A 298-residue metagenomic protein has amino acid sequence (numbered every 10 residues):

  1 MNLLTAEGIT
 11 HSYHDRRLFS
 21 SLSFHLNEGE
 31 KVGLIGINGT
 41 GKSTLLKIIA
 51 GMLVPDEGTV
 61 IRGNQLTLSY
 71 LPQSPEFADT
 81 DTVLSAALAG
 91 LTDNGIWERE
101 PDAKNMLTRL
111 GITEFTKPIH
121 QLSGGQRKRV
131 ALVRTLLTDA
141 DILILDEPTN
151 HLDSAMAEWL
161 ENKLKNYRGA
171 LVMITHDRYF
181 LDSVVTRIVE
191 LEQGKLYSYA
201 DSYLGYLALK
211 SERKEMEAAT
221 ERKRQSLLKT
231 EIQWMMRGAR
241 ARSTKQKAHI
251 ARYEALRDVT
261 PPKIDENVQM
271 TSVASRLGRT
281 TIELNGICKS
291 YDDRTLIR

Functional and structural regions predicted by a protein language model:
M1-E221, M270-R298: ABC ATP-binding cassette signature C-motif
L209-R252, L256-K263: Intracellular alpha-helical coupling/juxtamembrane segments of multi-pass membrane proteins
